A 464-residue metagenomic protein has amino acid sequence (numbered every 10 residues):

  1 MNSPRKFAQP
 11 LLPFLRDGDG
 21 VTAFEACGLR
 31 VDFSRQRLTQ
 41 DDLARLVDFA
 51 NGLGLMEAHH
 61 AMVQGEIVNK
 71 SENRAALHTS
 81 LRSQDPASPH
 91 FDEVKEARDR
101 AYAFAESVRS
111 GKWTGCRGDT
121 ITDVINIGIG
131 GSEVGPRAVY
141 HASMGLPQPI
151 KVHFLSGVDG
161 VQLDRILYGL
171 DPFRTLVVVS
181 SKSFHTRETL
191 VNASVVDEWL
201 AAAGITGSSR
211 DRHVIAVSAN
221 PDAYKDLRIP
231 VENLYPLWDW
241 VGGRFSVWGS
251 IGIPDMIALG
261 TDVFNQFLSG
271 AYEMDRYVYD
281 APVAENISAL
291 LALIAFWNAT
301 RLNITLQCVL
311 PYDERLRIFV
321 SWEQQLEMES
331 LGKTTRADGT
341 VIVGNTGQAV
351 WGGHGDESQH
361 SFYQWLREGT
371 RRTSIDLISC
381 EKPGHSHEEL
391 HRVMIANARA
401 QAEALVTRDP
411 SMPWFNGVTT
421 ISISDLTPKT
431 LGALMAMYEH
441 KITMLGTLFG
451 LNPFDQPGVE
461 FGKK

Functional and structural regions predicted by a protein language model:
N2-R117, H391-R399, E403, I423: Extended, charge-enriched "interface" segments that sit outside catalytic cores
D17, I127-E133, S181-T186: Ser/Thr-glycine-rich phosphate-binding loops at phosphate-binding pockets of nucleotides, nucleotide cofactors
T79-H90, M144-I150, V341-V343: Gly-rich Lys/Arg/Thr-decorated short loops/hinges at beta-loop-alpha junctions or inter-strand turns that position
H90-T114, V139-H141, G145-L176: Glycine-rich oxoanion-binding loops at beta->alpha junctions
G118-T122, L302-T305: A short, charged/proline- and glycine-enriched loop that marks the coil->beta-strand transition at the N-terminal
T122-I127, L176-S180: A short, small-residue-rich loop immediately preceding and capping a beta-strand
I125-Q148, E357: Glycine-rich, small/polar surface segments that engage phosphate groups of diverse ligands
L146, D159, L167-K464: A SIS-like phosphosugar-recognition module
